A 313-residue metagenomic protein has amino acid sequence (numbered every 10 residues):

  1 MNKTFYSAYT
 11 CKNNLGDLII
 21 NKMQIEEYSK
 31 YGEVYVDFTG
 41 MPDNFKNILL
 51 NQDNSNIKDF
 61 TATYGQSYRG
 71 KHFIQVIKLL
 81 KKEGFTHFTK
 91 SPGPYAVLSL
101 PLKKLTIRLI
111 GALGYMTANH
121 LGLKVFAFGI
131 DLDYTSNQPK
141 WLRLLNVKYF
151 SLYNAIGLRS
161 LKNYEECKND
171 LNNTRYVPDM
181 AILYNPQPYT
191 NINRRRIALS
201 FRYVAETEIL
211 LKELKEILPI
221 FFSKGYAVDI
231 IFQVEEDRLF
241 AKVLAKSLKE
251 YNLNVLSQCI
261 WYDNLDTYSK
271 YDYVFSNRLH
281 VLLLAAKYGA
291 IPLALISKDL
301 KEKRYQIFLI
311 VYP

Functional and structural regions predicted by a protein language model:
M1-P313: Active-site anion-handling motifs in enzyme catalytic cores
